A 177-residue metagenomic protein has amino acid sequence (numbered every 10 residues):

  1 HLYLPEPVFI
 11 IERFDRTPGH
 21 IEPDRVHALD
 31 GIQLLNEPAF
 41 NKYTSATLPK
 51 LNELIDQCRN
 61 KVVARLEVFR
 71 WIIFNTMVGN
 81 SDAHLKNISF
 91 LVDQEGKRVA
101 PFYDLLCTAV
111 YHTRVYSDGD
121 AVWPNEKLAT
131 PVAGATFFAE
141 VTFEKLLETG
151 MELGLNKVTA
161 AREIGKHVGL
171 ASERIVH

Functional and structural regions predicted by a protein language model:
H1-L85, S89-H177: Anionic ligand-binding catalytic core segments
